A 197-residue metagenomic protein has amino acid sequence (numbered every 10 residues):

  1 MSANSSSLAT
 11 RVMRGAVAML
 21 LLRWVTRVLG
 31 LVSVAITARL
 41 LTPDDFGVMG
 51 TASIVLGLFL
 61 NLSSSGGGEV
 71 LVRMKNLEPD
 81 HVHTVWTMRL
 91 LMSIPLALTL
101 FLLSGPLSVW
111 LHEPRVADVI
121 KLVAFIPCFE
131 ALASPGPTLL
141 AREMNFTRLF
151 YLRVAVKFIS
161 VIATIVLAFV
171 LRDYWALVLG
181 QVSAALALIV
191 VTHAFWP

Functional and structural regions predicted by a protein language model:
M1, G68, P135-R142, F146-T147 (+2 more regions): C-terminal transmembrane helix end/exit motif
M1-L31, E69, N76-T87, V116 (+1 more regions): N-terminal membrane topogenesis motif
L8-G67, M92-S104, K121, I126 (+2 more regions): Signature of the first transmembrane helix
L40-P43, P79, W110-E113, E143 (+1 more regions): Helix-loop interface residues and adjacent transmembrane-helix termini in multi-pass membrane transporters, primarily
L62-P79, T138-R142: Helix-loop junctions and terminal segments of transmembrane helices in multi-pass membrane transport/translocation
E69-V70, A97-W110, A131-E143: Transmembrane alpha-helix boundary signature
H83, M88, M92, S134-K157: Substrate-agnostic recognition of the 12-TM MFS/MFS-like secondary transporter fold
D118-I120, A176-L177: Short hydrophobic/alpha-helical segments at membrane-entry points of transmembrane helices in Major Facilitator
